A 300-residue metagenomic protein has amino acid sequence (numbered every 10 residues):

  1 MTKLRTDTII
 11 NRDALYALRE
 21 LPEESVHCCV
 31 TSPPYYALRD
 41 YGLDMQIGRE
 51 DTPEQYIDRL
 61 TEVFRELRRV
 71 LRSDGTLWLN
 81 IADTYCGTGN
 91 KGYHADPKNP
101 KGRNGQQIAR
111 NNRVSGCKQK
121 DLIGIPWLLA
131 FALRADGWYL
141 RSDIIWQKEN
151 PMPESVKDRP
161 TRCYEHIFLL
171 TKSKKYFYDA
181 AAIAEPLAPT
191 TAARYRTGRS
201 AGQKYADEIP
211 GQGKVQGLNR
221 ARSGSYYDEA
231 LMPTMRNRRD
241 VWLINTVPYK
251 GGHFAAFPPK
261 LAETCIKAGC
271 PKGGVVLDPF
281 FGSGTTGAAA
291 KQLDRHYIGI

Functional and structural regions predicted by a protein language model:
T2-I300: Core catalytic lobe of class I
